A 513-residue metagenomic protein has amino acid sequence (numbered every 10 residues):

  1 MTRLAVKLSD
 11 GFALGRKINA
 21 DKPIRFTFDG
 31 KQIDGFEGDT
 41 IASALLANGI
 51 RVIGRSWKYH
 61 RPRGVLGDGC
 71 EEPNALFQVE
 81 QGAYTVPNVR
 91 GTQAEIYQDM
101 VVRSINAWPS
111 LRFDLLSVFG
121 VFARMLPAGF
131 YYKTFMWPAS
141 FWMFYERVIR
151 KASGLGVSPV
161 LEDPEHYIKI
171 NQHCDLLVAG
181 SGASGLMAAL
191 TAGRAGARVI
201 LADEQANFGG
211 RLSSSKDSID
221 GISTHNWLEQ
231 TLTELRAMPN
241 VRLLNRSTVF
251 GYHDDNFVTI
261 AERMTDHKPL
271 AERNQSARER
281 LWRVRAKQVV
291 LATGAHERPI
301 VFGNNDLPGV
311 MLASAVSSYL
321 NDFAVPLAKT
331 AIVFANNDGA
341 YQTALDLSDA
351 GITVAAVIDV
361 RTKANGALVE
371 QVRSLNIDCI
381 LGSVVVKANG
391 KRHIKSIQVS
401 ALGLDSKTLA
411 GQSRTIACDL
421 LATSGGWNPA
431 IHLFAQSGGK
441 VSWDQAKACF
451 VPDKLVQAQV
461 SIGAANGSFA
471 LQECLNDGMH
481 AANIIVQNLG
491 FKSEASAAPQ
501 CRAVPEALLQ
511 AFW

Functional and structural regions predicted by a protein language model:
T2-K31, G35-W513: Residues forming the flavin
